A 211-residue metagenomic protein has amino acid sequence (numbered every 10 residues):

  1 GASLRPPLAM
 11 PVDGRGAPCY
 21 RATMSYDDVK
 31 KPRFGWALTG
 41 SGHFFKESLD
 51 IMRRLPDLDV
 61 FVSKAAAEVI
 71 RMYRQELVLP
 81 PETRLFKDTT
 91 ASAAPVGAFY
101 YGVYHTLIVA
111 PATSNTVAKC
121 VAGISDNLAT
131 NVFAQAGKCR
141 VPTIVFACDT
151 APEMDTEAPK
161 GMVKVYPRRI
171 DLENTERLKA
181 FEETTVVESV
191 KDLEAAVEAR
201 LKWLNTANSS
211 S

Functional and structural regions predicted by a protein language model:
G1-M24, S210-S211: N-terminal amphipathic/basic-hydrophobic helices that include classical n-h-c signal peptides and signal-anchor
Y20, M24-S210: A cross-family phosphate/adenosyl-ligand binding-site feature
